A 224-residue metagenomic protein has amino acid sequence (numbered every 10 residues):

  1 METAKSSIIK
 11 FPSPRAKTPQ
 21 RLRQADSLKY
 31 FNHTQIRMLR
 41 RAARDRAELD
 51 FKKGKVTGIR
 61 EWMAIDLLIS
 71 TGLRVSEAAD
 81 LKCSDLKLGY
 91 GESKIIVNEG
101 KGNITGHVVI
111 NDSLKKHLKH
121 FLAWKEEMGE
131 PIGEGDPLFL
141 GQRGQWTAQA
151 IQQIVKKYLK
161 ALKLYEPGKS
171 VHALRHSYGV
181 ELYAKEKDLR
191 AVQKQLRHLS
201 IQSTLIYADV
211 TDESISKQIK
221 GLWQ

Functional and structural regions predicted by a protein language model:
M1-Q224: Conserved catalytic core of the tyrosine transesterase superfamily
